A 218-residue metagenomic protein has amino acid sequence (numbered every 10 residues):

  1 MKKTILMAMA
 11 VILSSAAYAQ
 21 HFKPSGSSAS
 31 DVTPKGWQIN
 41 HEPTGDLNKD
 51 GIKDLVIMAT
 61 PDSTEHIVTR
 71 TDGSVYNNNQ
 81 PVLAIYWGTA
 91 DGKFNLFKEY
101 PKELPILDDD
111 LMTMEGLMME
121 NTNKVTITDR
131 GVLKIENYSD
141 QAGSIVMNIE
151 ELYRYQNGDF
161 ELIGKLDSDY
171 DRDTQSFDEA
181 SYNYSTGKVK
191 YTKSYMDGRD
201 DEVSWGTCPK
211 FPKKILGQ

Functional and structural regions predicted by a protein language model:
M1-F22: Bacterial Sec-dependent N-terminal signal peptides
Q20-K35, A90-M114: Blade-edge motifs of beta-propeller repeat domains
H21-P24, T64-P101, Y153-Y155: Beta-propeller blade repeat segments, especially FG-GAP/WD-type strand-to-loop junctions in 6- to 7-bladed propeller
S28-L55: N-terminal targeting signals for Sec/Tat export/insertion, comprising classic cleavable signal peptides
N40, P81-L83, N148: Repetitive beta-architecture junctions, highlighting loop-to-beta-strand starts across blade-like repeats
L47-A59, T126-N137: Acidic/hydrophobic-patterned starts of short beta strands in beta-sheet-rich repeat architectures
A59-T64, W87-D91, N137-A142, D169-D171: Short, flexible beta-strand-to-coil junctions
E115-Q218: Acidic, small-residue rich beta-repeat scaffolds with periodic aromatic anchors
